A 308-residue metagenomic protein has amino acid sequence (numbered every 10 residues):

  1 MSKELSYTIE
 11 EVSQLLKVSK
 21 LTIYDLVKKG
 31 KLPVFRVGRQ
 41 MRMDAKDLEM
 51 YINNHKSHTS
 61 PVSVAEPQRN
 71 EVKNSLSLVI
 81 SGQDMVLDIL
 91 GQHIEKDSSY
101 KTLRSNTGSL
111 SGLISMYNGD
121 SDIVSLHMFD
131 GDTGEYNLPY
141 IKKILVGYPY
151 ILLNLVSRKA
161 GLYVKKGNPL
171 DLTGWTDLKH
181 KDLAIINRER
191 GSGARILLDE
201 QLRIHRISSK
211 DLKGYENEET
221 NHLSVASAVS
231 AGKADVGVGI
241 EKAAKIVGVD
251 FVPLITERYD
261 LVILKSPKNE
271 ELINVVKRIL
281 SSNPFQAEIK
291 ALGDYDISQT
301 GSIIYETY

Functional and structural regions predicted by a protein language model:
M1-S111, D120, L145-P149, W175 (+1 more regions): N-terminal hydrophobic or amphipathic helices and topogenic motifs
K73-Q83, T176-I196: Short loop->beta-strand "edge-of-pocket" segments that line small-molecule binding or catalytic clefts across diverse
I89-S98, T176, R188-R190, A194-N217: Ligand-binding cleft/hinge of the Venus flytrap
S105-I114, K210-S227: Short helix-initiation/N-cap motifs at beta->coil->alpha
G112-K159: Short beta-strand-centered segments that line the small-molecule binding cleft or hinge of alpha/beta clamshell
H127-I141, A226-I255: A ligand-binding cleft/hinge motif common to bilobed small-molecule-binding domains
L152-K159, K245, V249-R278, Q299-E306: Periplasmic-binding protein-like
L155, V164-I185: Flexible hinge/capping segments at coil-to-helix
